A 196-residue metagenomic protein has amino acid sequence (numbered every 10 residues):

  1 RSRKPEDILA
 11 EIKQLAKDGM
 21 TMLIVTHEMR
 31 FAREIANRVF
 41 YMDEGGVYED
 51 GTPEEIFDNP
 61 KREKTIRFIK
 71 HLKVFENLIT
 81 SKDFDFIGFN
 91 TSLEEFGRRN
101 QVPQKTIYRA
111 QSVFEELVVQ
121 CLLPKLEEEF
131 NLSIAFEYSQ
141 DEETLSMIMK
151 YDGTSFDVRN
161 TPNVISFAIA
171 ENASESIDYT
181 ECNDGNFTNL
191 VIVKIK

Functional and structural regions predicted by a protein language model:
P5-D18: Helical segment within the ABC ATPase nucleotide-binding domain
T26-H27: H-loop/switch region of ABC-family ATPase nucleotide-binding domains
A32-E34: A short, surface-exposed alpha-helical micro-motif characterized by mixed small hydrophobic and charged/polar residues
D50-G51: ABC ATPase "signature
F68-S112: Bergerat-fold GHKL ATPase/HATPase_c domain
K105-E129: Conserved ATP-binding N-box helix of the HATPase_c
D157-D184: ATP phosphate-binding glycine-rich loop and adjacent ATP-lid/helix-beta elements within ATP-binding kinase/ATPase
